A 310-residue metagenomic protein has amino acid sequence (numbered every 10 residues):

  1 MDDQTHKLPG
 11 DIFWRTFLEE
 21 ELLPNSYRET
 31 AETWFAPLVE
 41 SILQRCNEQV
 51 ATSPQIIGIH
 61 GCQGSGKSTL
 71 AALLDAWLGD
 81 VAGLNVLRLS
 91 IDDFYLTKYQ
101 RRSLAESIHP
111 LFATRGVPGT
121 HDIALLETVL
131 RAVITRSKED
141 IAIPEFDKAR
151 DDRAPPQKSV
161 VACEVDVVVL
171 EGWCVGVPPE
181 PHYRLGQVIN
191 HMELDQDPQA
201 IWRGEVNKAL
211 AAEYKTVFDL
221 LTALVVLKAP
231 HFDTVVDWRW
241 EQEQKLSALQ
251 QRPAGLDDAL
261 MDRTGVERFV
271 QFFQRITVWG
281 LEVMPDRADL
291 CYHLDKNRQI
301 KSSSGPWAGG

Functional and structural regions predicted by a protein language model:
M1-I56, C62: Extreme N-terminal, non-catalytic leader segments that precede Walker-type/kinase nucleotide-binding cores
D2-D11, R15, N25, E32-F35 (+1 more regions): Conserved NTP phosphate-binding and transfer environment spanning the P-loop NTPase/kinase superfamily
S26-Y27, L87, F94-R150: Conserved nucleotide-sensing/catalytic segment adjacent to the nucleotide-binding pocket in NTP-handling enzymes
I56-C62, R88-I91, L224-V226, C291-Y292: Extended hydrophobic secondary-structure segments that form protein cores and membrane-embedded regions
K67: Conserved lysine of the Walker
L70, L74: Hydrophobic positions on the alpha1 helix immediately C-terminal to the Walker A/P-loop
A76-L87: Post-Walker A helix-loop "phosphate-sensing" segment adjacent to the P-loop in P-loop NTPases
T128-P178: Phosphate-binding/switch loop-helix module in NTP-utilizing enzymes
